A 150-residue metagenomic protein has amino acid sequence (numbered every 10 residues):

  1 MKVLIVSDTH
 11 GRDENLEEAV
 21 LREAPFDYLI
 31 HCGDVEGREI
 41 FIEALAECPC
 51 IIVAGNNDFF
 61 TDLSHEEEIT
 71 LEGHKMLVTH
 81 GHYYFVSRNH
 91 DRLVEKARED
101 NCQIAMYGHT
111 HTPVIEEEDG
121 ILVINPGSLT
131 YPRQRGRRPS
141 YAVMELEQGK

Functional and structural regions predicted by a protein language model:
M1-C48, D58-F60, S64-H65, R137-S140 (+1 more regions): N-terminal active-site segment of His-dependent metallophosphoesterases
M1-V3, E68-L77, E117-V123, M144-K150: Beta-strand-turn-beta hairpins that frame and shape the catalytic cleft of phosphate-ester-processing enzymes
I5-S7, Y28-D34, I51-N56, L77-H80 (+2 more regions): Active-site neighborhood of phospho(di)ester-bond hydrolases with catalytic His/Asp-centered motifs
H10-E14, E36-I40, N57-D62, Y84-S87 (+2 more regions): Active-site environment of divalent metal-dependent phosphoester hydrolases
E18-R22, E39-F41, E66-E67, V94-K96 (+2 more regions): Short, flexible, glycine/charge-rich loop motifs used to bind or transfer phosphoryl groups or to couple energy/partner
F26, E47, E72, D100-N101 (+1 more regions): Alpha-helical hydrophobic/aromatic positions enriched in membrane-embedded helices and signal peptides
I51, S87-Q148: Conserved beta-sheet core of the metallophosphoesterase superfamily
I51-N56, F60-N101: Helix-adjacent hinge/juxtasegments
